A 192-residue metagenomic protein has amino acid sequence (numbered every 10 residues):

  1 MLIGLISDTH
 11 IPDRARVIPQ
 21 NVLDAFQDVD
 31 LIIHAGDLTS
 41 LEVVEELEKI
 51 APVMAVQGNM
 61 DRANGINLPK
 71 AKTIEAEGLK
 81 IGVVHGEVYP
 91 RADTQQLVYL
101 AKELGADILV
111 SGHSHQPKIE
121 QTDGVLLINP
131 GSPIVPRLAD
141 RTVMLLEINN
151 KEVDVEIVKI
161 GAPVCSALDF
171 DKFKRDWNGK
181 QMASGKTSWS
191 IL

Functional and structural regions predicted by a protein language model:
L2-A76: Core catalytic region of metal-dependent phosphoesterases/phosphodiesterases, especially metallo-beta-lactamase-like
G4, I33, M54-V56, V110 (+3 more regions): Hydrophobic/aromatic beta-strand patches that form the interior of the parallel beta-sheet core in alpha/beta enzyme
I6, A76-E77, L104-G105, I128-L192: Binuclear metal-dependent phosphoesterase catalytic core
S7-T9, A35-D37, Q57-N59, G86 (+4 more regions): Fold-independent oxyanion-binding glycine-rich loops and adjacent beta-strand/coil segments at enzyme active sites
I11-R14, L38-V43, M60-G65, V88-D93 (+2 more regions): Active-site environment of divalent metal-dependent phosphoester hydrolases
D61-L104, I134, L138, W189-L192: Active-site-proximal segments of metal-dependent phosphoesterases and phosphodiesterases across multiple
K72-T73, P117-E120, T142-L146: Short beta-strand scaffold segments in enzyme catalytic cores
